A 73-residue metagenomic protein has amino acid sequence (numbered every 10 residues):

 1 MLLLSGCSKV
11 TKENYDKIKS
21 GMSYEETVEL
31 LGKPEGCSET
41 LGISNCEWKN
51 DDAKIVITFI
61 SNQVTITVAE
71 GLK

Functional and structural regions predicted by a protein language model:
M1-G6: Sec-dependent bacterial lipoprotein signal peptides
C7-K73: Residues within mature, well-folded domains
